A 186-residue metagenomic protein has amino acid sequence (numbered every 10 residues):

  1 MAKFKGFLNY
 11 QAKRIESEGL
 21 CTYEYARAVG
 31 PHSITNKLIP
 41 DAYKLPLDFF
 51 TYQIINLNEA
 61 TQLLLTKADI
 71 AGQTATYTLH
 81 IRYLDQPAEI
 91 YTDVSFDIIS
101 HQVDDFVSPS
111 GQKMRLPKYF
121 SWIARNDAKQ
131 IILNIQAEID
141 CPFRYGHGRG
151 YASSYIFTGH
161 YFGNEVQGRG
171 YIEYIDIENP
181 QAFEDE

Functional and structural regions predicted by a protein language model:
M1-E186: Structured soluble/peripheral alpha/beta segments that form catalytic or ligand/cofactor-binding pockets
